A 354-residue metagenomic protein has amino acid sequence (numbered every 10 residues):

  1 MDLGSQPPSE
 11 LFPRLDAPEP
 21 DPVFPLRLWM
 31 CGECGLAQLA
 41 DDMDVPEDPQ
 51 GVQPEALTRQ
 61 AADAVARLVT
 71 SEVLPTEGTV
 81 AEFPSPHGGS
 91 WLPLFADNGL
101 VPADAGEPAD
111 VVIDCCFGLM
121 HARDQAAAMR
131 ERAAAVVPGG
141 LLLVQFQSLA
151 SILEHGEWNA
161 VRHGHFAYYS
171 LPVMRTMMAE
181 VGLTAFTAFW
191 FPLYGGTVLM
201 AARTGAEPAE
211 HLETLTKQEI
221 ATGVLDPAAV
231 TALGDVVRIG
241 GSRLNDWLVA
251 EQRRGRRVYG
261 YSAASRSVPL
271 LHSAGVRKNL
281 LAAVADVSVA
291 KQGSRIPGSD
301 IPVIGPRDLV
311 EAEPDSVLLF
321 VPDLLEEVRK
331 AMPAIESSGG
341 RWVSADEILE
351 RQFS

Functional and structural regions predicted by a protein language model:
M1-R59, F189: N-terminal juxtadomain amphipathic helix that follows a signal peptide/anchor or precedes a small N-terminal auxiliary
A64-E72, L94, R203-S354: Hydrophobic, well-ordered beta-alpha structural blocks that scaffold small-molecule cofactor pockets
P75-H87, R257-Y261: Conserved class I S-adenosyl-L-methionine
H87-L100: Conserved SAM-binding loop of SAM-dependent methyltransferases across substrates and taxa, primarily the Class I
A109-D124, P322: A short SAM/SAH-binding and catalytic strip from SAM-dependent methyltransferases
A126-L141, P333-A334: A short glycine-rich, Lys/Arg-flanked "PGG" loop and its adjoining helix->strand segment in the class I
V144-A167, L171-V173: Short, glycine-/aromatic-enriched active-site segment of Class I SAM-dependent methyltransferases
L183-Y194: Conserved S-adenosyl-L-methionine
